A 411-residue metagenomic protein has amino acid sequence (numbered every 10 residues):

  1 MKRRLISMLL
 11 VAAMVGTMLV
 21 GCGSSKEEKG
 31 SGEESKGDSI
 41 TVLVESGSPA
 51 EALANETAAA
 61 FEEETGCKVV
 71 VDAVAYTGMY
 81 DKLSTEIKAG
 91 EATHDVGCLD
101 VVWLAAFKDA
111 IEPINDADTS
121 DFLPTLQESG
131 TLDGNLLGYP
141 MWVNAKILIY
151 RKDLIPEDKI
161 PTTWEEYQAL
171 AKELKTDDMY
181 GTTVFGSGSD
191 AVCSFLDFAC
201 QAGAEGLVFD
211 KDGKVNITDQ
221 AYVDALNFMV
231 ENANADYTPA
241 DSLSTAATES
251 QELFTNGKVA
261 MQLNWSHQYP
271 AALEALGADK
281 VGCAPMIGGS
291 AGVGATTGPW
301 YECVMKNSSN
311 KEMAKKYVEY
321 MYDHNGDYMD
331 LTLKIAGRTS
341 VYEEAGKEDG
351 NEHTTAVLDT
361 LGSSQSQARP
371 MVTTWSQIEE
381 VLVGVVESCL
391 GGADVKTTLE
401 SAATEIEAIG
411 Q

Functional and structural regions predicted by a protein language model:
R4-S7, C22-W103, G288-A291, E312-M313 (+2 more regions): Conserved N-terminal structural module of periplasmic/extracytoplasmic solute-binding proteins
V44, T57, N227-N310: Extracytoplasmic/periplasmic substrate-binding proteins
A60-T125, S129-T131, L137, K152-T162 (+2 more regions): Extracytoplasmic "Venus flytrap"/periplasmic binding protein-like
D100-I149, K159-T162, E166-L170, T176 (+5 more regions): Hinge/lid segment of periplasmic solute-binding proteins
N115-T125, G186, A204-D224, L273-L276 (+3 more regions): Short, solvent-exposed loop/beta-turn-alpha elements that line the ligand-binding surface or hinge of extracytoplasmic
L137-M141, K146, Q168-V215, V230 (+1 more regions): Extracytoplasmic/periplasmic solute-binding protein
A171-L174, D212-S242: Glycine-centered hinge/linker elements that transmit conformational signals in sensory and ligand-binding systems
H267-A278, S290-G384: C-terminal lobe and pocket-closing loops of periplasmic/extracytoplasmic Venus-flytrap solute-binding proteins
